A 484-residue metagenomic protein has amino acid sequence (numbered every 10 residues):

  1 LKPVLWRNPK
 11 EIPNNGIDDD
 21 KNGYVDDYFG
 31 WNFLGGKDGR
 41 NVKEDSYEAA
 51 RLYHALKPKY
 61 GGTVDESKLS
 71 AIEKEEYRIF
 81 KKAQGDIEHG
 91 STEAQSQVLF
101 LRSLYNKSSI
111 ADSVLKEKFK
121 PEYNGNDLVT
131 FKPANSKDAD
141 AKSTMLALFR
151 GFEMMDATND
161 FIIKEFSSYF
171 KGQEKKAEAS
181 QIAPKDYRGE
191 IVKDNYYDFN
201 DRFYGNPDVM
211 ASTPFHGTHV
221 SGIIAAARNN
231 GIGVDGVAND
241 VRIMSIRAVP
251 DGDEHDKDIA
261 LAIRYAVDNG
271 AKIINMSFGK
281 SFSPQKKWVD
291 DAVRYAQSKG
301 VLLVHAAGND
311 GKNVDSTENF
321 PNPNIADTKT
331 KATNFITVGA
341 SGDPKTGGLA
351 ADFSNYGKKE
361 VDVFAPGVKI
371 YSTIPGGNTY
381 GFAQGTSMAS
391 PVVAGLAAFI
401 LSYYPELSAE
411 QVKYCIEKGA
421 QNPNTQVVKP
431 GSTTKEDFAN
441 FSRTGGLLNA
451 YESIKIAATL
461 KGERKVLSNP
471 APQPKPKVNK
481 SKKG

Functional and structural regions predicted by a protein language model:
L1-H255, D327-N334, Y356-E360, Y403-C415: Subtilisin-like serine protease catalytic core
V4, N8, I223-A227, V249 (+6 more regions): Structured segments of extracytoplasmic/periplasmic soluble domains in secreted or envelope-associated proteins
D38-G39, N230, V249-D253, G279-S283 (+5 more regions): Solvent-exposed loop/turn segments at secondary-structure junctions within structured extracellular/periplasmic domains
V209-S221, G308-D310, T379-V393: Gly/Ser-rich catalytic serine loop of serine hydrolases
A211-P214, D235-A238, D253-N275, Q285-H305 (+4 more regions): Mature extracellular/periplasmic domains of secretome proteins
R247, N275-G279, A306-A307, G339 (+1 more regions): A cross-family glycoside hydrolase active-site/sugar-binding cleft signature
V267-N269, I273-M276, K287, T333-T337 (+1 more regions): C-terminal subdomain of the subtilisin-like protease fold in secreted/lumenal serine endopeptidases
V301, P323-S402, E406, L447 (+1 more regions): Extracellular S/T/G-rich loop segment that most often corresponds to the catalytic His/Ser-adjacent loop
